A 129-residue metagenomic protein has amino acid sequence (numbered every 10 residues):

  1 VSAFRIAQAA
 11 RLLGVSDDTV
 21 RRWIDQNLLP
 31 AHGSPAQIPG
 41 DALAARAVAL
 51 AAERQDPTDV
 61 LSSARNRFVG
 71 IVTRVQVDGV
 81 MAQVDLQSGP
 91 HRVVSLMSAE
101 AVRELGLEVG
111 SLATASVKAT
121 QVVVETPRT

Functional and structural regions predicted by a protein language model:
V1-V15: Polyanion-binding surface elements
L13-Q37: Major-groove DNA-recognition helix of helix-turn-helix-type DNA-binding domains
V15, V75-M81: Short, conserved beta-turn/loop elements at beta-strand boundaries and strand-helix junctions
P30-A52: Short helix-start
D59-V69: Short coil-to-beta-strand transition motifs
T73-Q76, E125: Conserved positions in beta-strands of structured domains
H91-L105: Beta-strand/loop nucleic-acid-binding surfaces
A101-S116: Short nucleic-acid-contacting surface segments enriched for D/E, G, S/T with interspersed K/R
